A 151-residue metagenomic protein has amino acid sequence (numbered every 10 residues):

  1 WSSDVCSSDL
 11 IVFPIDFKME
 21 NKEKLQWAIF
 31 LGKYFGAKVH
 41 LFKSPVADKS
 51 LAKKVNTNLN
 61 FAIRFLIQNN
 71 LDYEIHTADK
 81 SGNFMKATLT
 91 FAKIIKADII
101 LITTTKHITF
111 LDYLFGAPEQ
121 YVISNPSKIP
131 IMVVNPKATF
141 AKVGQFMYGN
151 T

Functional and structural regions predicted by a protein language model:
S2-C6, K93-F146: Gly/Ser-rich helix-loop-strand patches that form or flank binding pockets for ribonucleotide-derived cofactors
D4-F42, K49-V55, N60-I67, P126 (+1 more regions): Short acidic/Ser/Thr-enriched loop-to-helix initiation segments
I11, A28, T88, L101 (+1 more regions): Hydrophobic structural packing positions in well-ordered secondary structure
S44-D48, K106-I108: A short, flexible beta-alpha/helix-coil linker loop
I67-I75: A short helix-to-beta-strand connector/capping loop
I75-G82: Short beta->alpha junction loops
N83-L89, P118: Short acidic active-site motifs
